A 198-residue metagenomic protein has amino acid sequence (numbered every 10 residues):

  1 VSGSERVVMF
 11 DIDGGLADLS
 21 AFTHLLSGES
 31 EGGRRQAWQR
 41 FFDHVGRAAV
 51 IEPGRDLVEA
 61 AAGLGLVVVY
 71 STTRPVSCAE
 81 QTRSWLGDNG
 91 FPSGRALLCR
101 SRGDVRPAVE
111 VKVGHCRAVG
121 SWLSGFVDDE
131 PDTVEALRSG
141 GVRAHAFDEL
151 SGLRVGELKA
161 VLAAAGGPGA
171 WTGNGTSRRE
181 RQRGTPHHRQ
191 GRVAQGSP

Functional and structural regions predicted by a protein language model:
V1-I12, S20-S27, A163-R183, H187-G191 (+1 more regions): Non-catalytic pre-domain segments flanking phosphatase-related domains
S2-R106: Alpha-helical substrate-recognition element adjacent to the catalytic core
W38-V45, E149-G167: A short, conserved beta-to-alpha structural element at the edge of catalytic cores that scaffolds binding
E80-S84, V111, S139: Generic recognition of short, well-ordered alpha-helical segments
G90-R100, L158-G169: Structural recognition of alpha->loop->beta junctions
R102-A108, L150-V155: A short acidic, often aromatic-flanked loop/helix-cap motif at beta-alpha or helix-coil junctions that lines enzyme
P107-V119: Short loop-to-alpha-helix "cap/lid" segments that border enzyme active sites across diverse enzyme classes
S121-K159: Acidic, Mg2+-coordinating phosphoryl-transfer loop and its flanking beta/alpha structural elements, shared across
